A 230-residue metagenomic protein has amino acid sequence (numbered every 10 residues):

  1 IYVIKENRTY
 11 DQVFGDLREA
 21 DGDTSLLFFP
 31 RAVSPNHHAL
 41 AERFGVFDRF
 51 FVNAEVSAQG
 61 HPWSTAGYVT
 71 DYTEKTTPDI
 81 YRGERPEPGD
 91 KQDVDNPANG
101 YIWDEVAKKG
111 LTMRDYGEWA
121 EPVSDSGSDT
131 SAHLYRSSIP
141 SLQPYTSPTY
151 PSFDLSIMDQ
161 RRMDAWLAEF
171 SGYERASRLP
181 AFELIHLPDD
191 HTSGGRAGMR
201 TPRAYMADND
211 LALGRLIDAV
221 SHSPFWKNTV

Functional and structural regions predicted by a protein language model:
I1-V230: N-terminal pro-sequences and low-complexity stem/linker regions of secreted or lumenal proteins
